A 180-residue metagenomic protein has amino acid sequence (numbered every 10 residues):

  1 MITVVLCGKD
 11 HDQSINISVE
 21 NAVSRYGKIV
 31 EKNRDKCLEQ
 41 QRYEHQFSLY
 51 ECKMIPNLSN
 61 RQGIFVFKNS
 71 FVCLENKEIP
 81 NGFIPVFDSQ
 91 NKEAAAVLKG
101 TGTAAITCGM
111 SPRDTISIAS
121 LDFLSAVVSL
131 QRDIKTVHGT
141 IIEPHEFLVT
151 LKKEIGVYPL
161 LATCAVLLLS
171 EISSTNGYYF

Functional and structural regions predicted by a protein language model:
M1-V86, E93-A104: Phosphate-binding loop of NTP-binding sites
M54, N91, K153-I155: Intrinsic-disorder/low-complexity, polar/charged segments
C73, I79-G82, F87-K92, V97-G139: Phosphate/Mg2+-binding loops and adjacent switch elements in nucleotide/diphosphate-handling enzyme cores
M110-F180: Adenine nucleotide phosphate-binding catalytic loops in nucleotide-utilizing enzymes
